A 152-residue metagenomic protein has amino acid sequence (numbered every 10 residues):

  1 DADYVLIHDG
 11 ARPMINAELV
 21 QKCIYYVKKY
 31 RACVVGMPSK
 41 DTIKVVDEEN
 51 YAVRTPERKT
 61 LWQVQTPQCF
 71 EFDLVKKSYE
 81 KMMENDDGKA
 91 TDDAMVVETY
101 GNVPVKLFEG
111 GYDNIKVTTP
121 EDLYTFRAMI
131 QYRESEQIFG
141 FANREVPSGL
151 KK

Functional and structural regions predicted by a protein language model:
D1-E48, Q65, F139: Conserved beta-loop-beta/alpha segment of the NTase-like Rossmann-fold superfamily that binds/positions NTPs
Y4, T55-K59, L107: Short, flexible turn/loop "capping" segments at secondary-structure junctions
I24-Y25, E49-T55, Y124-T125: Short, hinge-like loop/turn segments at secondary-structure boundaries
K29-M37, N50-P56, K81-D86: Short, mixed-charge, low-aromatic patches
K44-F70: Short, flexible, basic/aromatic active-site loop/helix in glycosyltransferases
W62-K152: Conserved alpha/beta core of the MobA/IspD/sugar-nucleotide pyrophosphorylase nucleotidyltransferase superfamily
